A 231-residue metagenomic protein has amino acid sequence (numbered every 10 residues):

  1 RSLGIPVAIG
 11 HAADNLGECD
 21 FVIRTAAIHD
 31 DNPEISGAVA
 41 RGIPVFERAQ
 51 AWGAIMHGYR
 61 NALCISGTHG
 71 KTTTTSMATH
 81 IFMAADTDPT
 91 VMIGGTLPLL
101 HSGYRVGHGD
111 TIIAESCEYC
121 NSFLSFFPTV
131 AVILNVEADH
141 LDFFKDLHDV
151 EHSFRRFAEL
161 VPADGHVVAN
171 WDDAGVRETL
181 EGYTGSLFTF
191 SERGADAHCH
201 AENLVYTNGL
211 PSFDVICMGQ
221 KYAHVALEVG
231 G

Functional and structural regions predicted by a protein language model:
R1-G10, F213: Short, composition-biased local secondary-structure segments
S2-L3, N15-C19, A26-W171, G175-S186 (+1 more regions): Phosphate-binding loop of NTP-binding sites
A8-H11, E47-G53, V91-G95, T184-T207 (+1 more regions): Beta-strand->loop->alpha-helix junctions that form or flank phosphate-binding loops in nucleotide-handling enzymes
G17-D20, H108-D110, A197, T207-P211: A short, glycine/Asx- and small/polar-enriched loop/turn that sits immediately N-terminal to a beta-strand
R24, V215, L227-V229: Hydrophobic residues in beta-strands and at strand termini
G103-R105, C199-E202, S212-F213: Adenylate-forming
L204-Y222: Acidic-glycine-rich active-site phosphate/pyrophosphate-binding loop
